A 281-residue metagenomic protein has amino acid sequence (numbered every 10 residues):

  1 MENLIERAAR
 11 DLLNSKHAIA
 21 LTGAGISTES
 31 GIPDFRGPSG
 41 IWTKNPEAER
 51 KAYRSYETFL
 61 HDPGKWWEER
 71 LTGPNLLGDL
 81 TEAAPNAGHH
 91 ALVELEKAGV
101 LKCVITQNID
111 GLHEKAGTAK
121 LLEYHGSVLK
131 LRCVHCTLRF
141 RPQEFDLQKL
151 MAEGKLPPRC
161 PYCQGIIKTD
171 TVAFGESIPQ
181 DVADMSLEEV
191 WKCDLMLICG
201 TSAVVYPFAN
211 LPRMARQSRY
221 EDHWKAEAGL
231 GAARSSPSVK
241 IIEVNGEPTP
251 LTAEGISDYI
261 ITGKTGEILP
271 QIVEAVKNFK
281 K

Functional and structural regions predicted by a protein language model:
M1-K281: Conserved catalytic core of sirtuin-type NAD+-dependent deacylases
